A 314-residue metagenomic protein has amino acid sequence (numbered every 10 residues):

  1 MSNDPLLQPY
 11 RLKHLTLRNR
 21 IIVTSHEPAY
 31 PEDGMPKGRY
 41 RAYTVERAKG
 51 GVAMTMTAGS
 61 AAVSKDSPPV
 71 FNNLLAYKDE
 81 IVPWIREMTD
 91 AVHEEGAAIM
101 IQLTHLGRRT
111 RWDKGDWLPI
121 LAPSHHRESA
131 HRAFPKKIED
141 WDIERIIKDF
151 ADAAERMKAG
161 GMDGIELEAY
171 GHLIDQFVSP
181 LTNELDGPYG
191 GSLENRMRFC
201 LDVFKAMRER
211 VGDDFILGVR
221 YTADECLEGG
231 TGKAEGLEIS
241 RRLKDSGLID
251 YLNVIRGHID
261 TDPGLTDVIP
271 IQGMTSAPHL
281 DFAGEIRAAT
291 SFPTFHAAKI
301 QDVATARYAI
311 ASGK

Functional and structural regions predicted by a protein language model:
M1-K314: Flavin-dependent oxidoreductase catalytic cores
